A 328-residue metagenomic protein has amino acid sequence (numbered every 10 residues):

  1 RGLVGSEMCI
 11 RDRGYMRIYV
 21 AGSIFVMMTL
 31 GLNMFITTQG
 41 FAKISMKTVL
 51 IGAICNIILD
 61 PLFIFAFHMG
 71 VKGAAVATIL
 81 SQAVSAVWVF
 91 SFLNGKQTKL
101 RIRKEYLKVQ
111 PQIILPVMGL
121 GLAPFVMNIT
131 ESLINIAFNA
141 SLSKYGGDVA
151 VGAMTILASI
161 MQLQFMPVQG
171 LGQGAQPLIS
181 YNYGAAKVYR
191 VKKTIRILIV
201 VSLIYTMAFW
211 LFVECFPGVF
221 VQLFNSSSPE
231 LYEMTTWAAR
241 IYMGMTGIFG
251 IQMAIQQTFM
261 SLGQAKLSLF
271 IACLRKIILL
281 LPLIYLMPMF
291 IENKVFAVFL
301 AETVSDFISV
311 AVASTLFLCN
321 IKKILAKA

Functional and structural regions predicted by a protein language model:
R1, G5-G22, A66-G121, I179-M245 (+1 more regions): Short alpha-helical transmembrane segments in multi-pass integral membrane proteins
S6, L62-M69, S132-S159, L163 (+3 more regions): Helix-terminus/linker motif at the lipid-water interface of multi-pass membrane proteins
I18, G52, S81-S85, V89 (+3 more regions): Transmembrane helical elements of multi-pass membrane transporters/channels
I18-T37, S45-A53, A74-V87, Q169-G172 (+3 more regions): Short runs within selected transmembrane alpha-helices of multi-pass transporters and secretion channels
G22-M27, A86, P124-I136, Q169 (+5 more regions): Hydrophobic alpha-helical transmembrane segments in multi-pass membrane proteins
V26-S45, A153-P217, F249-S268: Small-residue-rich hydrophobic transmembrane alpha-helices
L32, L59-D60, V89, L122 (+8 more regions): Hydrophobic/aromatic residues in alpha-helical transmembrane segments
F41-A42, G70, G147, S228 (+2 more regions): Short loop-to-helix capping motifs
